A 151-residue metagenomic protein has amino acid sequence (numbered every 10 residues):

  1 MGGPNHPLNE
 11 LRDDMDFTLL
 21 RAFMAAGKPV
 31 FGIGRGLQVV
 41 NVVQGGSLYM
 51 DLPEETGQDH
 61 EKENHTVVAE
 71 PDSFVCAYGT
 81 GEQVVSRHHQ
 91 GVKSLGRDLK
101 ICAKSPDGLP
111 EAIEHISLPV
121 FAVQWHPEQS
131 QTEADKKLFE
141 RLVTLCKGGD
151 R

Functional and structural regions predicted by a protein language model:
M1-F31, Q44-G45, Y49, E140-K147: Flexible gly/pro-rich beta->alpha loop and the following alpha-helix that scaffold active-site loops
M1-N5, E55-Q58, F121: Short glycine/proline- and charge-enriched loop/turn segments that cap or connect secondary-structure elements
A22, Q44-A112, E133, L145: Pocket-forming structural segment of enzyme catalytic cores
F31, V85, C102, F121-V123: Hydrophobic/aromatic beta-strand patches that form the interior of the parallel beta-sheet core in alpha/beta enzyme
I33-V42: Glycine-rich nucleophile elbow surrounding the catalytic serine of serine-hydrolase chemistry
G34, H88, H126: Active-site glycine-centered loops adjacent to acidic/histidine catalytic or metal-binding residues that shape
D98, I116-V120: Beta-strand-turn-beta hairpins that frame and shape the catalytic cleft of phosphate-ester-processing enzymes
Q129-R151: Acyltransferase
